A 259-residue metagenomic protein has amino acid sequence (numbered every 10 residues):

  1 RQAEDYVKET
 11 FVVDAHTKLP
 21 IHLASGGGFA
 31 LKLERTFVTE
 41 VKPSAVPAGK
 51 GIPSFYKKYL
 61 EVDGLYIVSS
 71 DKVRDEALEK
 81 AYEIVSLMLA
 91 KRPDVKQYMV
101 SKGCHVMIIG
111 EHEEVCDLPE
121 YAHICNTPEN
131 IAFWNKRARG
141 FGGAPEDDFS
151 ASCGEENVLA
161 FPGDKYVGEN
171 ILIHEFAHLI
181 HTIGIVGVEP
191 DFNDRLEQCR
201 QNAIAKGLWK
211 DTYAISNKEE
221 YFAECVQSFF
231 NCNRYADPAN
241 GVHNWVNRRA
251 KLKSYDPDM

Functional and structural regions predicted by a protein language model:
R1-V38: C-terminal beta-sandwich/jelly-roll accessory domains of carbohydrate-active enzymes
V13-L19, L33, I171, N193 (+1 more regions): Extracytoplasmic
R35-K50: Low-complexity, Pro/Thr/Ser/Gly/Ala-rich linker/spacer regions in secreted, extracellular modular proteins
G51-F55, V62-L65, R74-Q201, W245: Acidic/His-rich structured neighborhood in mature extracellular/periplasmic domains
S69-K72, L208-S216, V246-K251: Active-site rim elements
E79, E83, N170-H174, N217-S228 (+1 more regions): A structural signal for well-ordered alpha-helical segments within the folded catalytic domains of diverse enzymes
I183-Y235: Post-HExxH zinc-binding segment in Zn-dependent metallohydrolases
V226-M259: Pan-zinc metallopeptidase signature
